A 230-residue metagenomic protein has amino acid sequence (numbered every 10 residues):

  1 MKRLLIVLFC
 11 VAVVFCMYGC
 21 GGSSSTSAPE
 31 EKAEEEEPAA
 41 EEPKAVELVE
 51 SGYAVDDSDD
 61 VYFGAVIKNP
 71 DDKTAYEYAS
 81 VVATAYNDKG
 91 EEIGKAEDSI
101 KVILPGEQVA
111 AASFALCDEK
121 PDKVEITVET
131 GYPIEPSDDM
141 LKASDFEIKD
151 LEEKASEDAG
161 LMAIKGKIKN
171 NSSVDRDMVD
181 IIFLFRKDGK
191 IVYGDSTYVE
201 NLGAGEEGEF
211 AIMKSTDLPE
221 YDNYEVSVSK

Functional and structural regions predicted by a protein language model:
M1-L4: Positively charged n-region of N-terminal signal peptides that target proteins for export
I6, G22-V55, F63-G64: N-terminal, intrinsically disordered, polar/charged segments of Gram-positive cell-envelope systems that serve as
C16-G19: C-terminal motif of bacterial Sec signal peptides marking the signal peptidase cleavage site
E47-G52, Y62-N69, T84-S113, I191-K214 (+1 more regions): A cross-kingdom feature marking solvent-exposed beta-strand/loop segments within repeated, beta-rich binding/scaffold
S58-G64, D158-K165: Short, solvent-exposed loop/turn segments enriched in Ser/Thr/Gly
I67-K73, I168-S173: Asparagine-centered strand-capping/turn motif at beta-strand->loop junctions
K73-Y78, I93, P121, S173-M178 (+2 more regions): Short acidic/proline- and small/hydrophobic-mixed sequence motifs that coincide with surface turns and coil-to-beta
L116-G160, V192-V199, I212-K230: Terminal connector regions
